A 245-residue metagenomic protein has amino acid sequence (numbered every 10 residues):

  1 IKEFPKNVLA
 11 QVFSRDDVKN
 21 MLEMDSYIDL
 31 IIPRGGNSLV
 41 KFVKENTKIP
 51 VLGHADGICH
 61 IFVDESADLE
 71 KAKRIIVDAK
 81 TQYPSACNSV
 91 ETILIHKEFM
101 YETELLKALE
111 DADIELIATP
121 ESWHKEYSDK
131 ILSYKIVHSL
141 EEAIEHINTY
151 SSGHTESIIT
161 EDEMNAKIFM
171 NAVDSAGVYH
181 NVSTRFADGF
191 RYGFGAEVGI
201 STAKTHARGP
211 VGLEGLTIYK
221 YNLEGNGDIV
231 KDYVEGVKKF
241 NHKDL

Functional and structural regions predicted by a protein language model:
I1-S66, E70: Rossmann-like NAD(P) dinucleotide-binding subdomain of oxidoreductase/dehydrogenase enzymes
V12, I31-P33, I114-T119, K135-I136 (+1 more regions): Short, hydrophobic beta-strand segments that form beta-sheet elements in well-ordered domains
E23, E45, E70, R74 (+4 more regions): Replace "anionic and nucleotidyl ligands
S26-Y27, T47, A112, V173-D174 (+1 more regions): Short, structured coil segments at secondary-structure junctions
D29, E91, A176: Conserved acidic residues
S38-L39, L69, Y101, F186 (+2 more regions): Glycine-rich nucleotide phosphate-binding loop and flanking beta-alpha elements of Rossmann-like dinucleotide-binding
L39-I131, H180: ALDH superfamily catalytic-core signature
E121-L245: Conserved C-terminal structural/oligomerization subdomain of aldehyde/semialdehyde dehydrogenase
